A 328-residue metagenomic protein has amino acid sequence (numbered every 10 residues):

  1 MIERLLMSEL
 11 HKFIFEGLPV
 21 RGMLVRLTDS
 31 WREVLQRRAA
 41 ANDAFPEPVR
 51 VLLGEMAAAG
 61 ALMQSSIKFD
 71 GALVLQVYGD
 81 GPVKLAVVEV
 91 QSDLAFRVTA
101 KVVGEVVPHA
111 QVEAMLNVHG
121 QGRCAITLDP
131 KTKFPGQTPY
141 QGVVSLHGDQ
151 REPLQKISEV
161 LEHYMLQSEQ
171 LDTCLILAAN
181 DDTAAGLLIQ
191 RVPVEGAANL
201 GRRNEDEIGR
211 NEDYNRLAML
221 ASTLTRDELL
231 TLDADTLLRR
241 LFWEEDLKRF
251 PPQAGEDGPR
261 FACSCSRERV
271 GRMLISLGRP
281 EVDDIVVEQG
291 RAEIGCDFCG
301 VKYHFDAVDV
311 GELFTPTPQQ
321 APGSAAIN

Functional and structural regions predicted by a protein language model:
I2-Q253: Interaction interfaces in information-processing and related assembly proteins
L217-N328: Cys/His-clustered metal-coordination modules, chiefly Zn-binding fingers
